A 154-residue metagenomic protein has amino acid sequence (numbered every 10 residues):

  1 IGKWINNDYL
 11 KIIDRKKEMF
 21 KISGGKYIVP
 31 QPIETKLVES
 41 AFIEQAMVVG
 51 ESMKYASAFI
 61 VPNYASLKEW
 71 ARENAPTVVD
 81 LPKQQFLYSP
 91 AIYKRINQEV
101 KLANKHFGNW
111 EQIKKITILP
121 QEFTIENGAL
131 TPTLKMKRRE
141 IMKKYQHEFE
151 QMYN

Functional and structural regions predicted by a protein language model:
I1-W110, E122-N127: AMP-binding/adenylate-forming catalytic core of the ANL superfamily
V48, K115-I118: Hydrophobic/anchoring residues in structured secondary elements
K101, E111, Y145-N154: A short N-terminal helical cap/helix-turn-helix that marks the beginning of AMP-binding/adenylate-forming
I118-Q121, Y145: Short loop/turn motifs at secondary-structure junctions and domain boundaries
L130: A contiguous, mid-protein "functional segment" used to position or interact with cofactors/ions or partner subunits
